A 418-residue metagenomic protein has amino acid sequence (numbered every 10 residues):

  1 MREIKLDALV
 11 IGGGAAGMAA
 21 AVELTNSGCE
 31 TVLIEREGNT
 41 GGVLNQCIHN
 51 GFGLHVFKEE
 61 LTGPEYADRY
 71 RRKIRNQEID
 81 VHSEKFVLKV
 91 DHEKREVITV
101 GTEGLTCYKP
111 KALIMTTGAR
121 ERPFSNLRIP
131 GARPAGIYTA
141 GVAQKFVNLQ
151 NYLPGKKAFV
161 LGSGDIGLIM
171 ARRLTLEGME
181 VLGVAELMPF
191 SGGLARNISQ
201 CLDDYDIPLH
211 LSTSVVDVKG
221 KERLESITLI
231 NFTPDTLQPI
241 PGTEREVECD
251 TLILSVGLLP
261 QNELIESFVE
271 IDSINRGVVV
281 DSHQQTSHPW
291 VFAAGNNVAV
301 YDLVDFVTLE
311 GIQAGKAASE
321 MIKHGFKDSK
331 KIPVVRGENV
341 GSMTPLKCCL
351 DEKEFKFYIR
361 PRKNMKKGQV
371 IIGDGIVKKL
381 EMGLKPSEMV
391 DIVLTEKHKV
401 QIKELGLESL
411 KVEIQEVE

Functional and structural regions predicted by a protein language model:
M1-D7, E320-E418: Rossmann-like nucleotide/phosphate-binding core characteristic of flavoprotein oxidoreductases
M1-I11, D68-K157, F232-G242, E246 (+2 more regions): FAD-binding core/adjacent interface of flavoenzyme oxidoreductases
A8-R69, K145, P154-Q200: Beta1-alpha1 glycine-rich phosphate/pyrophosphate-binding loop at the start of Rossmann-like nucleotide-binding domains
A21-E23, N45-Q46, N126-I129, A171-R173 (+2 more regions): Short amphipathic alpha-helical segments
I74-T99, T175-E263, K356-L384: A Rossmann-like FAD-binding core segment of flavoenzymes
T106, A112-L209, S214-R223, W290-A293 (+1 more regions): Predominantly flavin-linked oxidoreductase catalytic cores and closely associated redox partners
I137-V147, T251-Y301: FAD-site-proximal beta/loop scaffold in flavoenzymes
A294-E338: A conserved FAD-binding loop/helix module that cradles the flavin
